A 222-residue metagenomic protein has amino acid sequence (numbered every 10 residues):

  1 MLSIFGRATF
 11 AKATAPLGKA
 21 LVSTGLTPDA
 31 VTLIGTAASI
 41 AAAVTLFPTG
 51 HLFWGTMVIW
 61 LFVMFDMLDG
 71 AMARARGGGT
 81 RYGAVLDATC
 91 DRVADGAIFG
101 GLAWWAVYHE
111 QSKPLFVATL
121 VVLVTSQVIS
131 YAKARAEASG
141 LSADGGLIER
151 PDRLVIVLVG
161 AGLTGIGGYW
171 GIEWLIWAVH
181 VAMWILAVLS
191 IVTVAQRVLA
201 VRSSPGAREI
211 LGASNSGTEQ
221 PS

Functional and structural regions predicted by a protein language model:
M1-V58, V63, I98-S222: Hydrophobic alpha-helical transmembrane segments
M64-S112: Hydrophobic, well-structured mid-protein blocks that either form specific transmembrane helices
